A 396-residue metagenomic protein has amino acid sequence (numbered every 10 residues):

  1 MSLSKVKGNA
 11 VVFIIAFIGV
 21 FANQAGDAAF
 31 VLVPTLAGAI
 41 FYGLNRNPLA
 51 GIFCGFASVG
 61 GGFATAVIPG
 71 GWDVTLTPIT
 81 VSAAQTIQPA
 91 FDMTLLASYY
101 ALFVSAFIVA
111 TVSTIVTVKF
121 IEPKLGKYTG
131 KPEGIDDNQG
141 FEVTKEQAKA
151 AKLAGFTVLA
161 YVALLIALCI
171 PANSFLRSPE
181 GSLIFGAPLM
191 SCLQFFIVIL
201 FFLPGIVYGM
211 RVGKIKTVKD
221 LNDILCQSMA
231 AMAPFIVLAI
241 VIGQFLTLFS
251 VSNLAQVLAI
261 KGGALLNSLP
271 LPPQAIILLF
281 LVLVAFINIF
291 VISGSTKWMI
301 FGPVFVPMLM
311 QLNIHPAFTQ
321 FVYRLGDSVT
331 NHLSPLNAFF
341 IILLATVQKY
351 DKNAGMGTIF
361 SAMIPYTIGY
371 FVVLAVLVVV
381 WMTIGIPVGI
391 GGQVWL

Functional and structural regions predicted by a protein language model:
M1, A22-L32, V67-G71, G213-K214 (+3 more regions): Short helix-coil transition sites and intra-membrane helix breaks within transmembrane domains of multi-pass
M1, G186-Q256: Core transmembrane alpha-helical segments of multi-pass membrane transporters/permeases
S2-V6, A39-G43, D220-A231, V257-N267 (+2 more regions): Short amphipathic alpha-helical coupling elements at transmembrane boundaries
G8-G38, G43, I236-F245, N267-P307 (+2 more regions): Hydrophobic alpha-helical transmembrane segments of multi-pass integral membrane proteins, predominantly secondary
P34-Y128, T144-K145, K149, V322-R324 (+4 more regions): Membrane-core helix-loop-helix motifs of multi-pass transport proteins
Q88-V112, L189-L200, L271-N288, T367: Hydrophobic alpha-helical transmembrane segments
T117-K124, Y161-S178, I199-K216, I242-N253 (+3 more regions): Structural signal for alpha-helical transmembrane segments and their membrane-water exit/capping regions in multi-pass
P123-V143, I215-I224: Juxtamembrane inter-helical linkers in multi-pass membrane proteins
